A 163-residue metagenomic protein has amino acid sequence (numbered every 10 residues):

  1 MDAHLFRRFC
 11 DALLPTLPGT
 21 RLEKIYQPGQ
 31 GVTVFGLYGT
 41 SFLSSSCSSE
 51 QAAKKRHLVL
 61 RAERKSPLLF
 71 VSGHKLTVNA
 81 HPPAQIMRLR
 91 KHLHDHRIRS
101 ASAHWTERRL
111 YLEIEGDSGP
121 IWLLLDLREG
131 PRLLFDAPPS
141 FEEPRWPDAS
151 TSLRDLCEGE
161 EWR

Functional and structural regions predicted by a protein language model:
M1-E23: Extreme N-terminus nucleophile/cap motif
A3-F6, L13, F42-L43, S49-R163: Phosphate/anion-contacting hairpin/loop surfaces
P15-P18, Y26-Q30, A53, W105: Short, surface-exposed loop/turn motifs at beta-strand boundaries within globular domains
E23-G39, T106-E113: DNA polymerase processivity clamps
